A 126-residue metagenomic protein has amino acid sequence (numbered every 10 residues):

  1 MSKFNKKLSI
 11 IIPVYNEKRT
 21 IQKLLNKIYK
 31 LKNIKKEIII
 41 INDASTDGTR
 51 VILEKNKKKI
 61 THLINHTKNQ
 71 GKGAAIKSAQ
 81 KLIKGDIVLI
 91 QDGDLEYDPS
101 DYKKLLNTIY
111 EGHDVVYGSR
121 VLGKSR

Functional and structural regions predicted by a protein language model:
M1-Y29: N-proximal low-complexity "stem/linker" segments adjacent to membrane-targeting elements
I12, L25, Y29, K35-S45 (+1 more regions): Short beta-strand/loop segment that forms part of the nucleotide-sugar
E17-T20, S45, K72, D98: Donor nucleotide-sugar binding loop of glycosyltransferases
R19-K23, D47-K55: Acidic helix N-cap motif at the loop->helix transition within catalytic regions of sugar-transfer enzymes
K36-I39, R50-L82: Conserved donor nucleotide-binding strand/loop of the catalytic core
N42-V51, L95: A conserved acidic beta->alpha catalytic loop
H66-L82, P99-R126: Acceptor/aglycone-binding surface of glycosyltransferases and processive sugar-polymer synthases
V88: Short aromatic/hydrophobic "clamp" motif used to bind/position activated sugar donors
